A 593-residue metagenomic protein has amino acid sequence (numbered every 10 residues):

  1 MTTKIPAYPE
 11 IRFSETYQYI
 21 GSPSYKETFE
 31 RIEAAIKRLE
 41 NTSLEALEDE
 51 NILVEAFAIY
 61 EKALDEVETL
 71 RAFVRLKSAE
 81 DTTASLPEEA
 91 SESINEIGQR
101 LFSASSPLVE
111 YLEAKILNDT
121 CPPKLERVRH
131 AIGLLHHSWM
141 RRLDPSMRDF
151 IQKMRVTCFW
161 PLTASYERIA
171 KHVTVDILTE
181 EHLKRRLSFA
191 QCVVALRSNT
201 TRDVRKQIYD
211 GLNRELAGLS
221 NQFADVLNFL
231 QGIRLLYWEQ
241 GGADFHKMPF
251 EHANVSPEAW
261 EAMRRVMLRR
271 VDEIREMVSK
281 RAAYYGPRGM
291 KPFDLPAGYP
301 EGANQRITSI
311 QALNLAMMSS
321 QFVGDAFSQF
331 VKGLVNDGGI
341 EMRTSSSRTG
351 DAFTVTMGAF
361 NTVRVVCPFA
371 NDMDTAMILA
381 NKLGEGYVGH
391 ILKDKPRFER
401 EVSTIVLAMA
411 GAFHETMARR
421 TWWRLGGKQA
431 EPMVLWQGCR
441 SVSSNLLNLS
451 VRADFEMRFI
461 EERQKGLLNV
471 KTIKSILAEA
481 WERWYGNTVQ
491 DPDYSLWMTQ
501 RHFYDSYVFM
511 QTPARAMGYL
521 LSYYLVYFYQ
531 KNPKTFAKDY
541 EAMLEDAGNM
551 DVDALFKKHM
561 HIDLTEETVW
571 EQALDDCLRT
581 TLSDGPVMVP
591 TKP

Functional and structural regions predicted by a protein language model:
M1-G302, G585-P593: A well-structured
I5-A7, L134, S138, F245 (+8 more regions): C-terminal, non-catalytic "cap/extension" segments appended to globular domains
G241-G242, A370-K393, A408-A412, G518: Active-site recognition of the HExxH zinc-binding catalytic motif
Y284, R288-A316, V388, V434 (+2 more regions): Long, K/E/R/D-enriched contiguous segments that form extended
Y299-F360, D372-M373: Auxiliary, metal-adjacent structural segments of Zn-dependent hydrolase domains
V335-V363, E482, G486-Y507: Flexible, glycine/threonine-enriched loop-and-boundary segments that flank and lead into catalytic domains of large
D337, V363-A376, K382, R397-T404 (+1 more regions): Conserved binding/catalytic microenvironments
V402-M433, G438-S444, G518: Post-HExxH zinc-binding segment in Zn-dependent metallohydrolases
